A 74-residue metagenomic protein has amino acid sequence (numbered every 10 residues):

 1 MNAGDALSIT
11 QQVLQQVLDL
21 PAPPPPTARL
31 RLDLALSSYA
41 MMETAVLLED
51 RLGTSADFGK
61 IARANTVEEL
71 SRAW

Functional and structural regions predicted by a protein language model:
M1-P23, A73: Thiotemplate assembly-line natural product biosynthesis machinery
S8, A64-N65: An alpha-helix initiation/capping motif
Q15-A35, L52-R63: Phosphopantetheine carrier-protein modules
R29-L30, T66-W74: Short, structural beta-strand-to-alpha-helix junction motif
A40: Two-component histidine kinase catalytic core, primarily the HATPase_c
T44: Short active-site alpha-helical segment characteristic of glycosyltransferases and processive polysaccharide synthases
